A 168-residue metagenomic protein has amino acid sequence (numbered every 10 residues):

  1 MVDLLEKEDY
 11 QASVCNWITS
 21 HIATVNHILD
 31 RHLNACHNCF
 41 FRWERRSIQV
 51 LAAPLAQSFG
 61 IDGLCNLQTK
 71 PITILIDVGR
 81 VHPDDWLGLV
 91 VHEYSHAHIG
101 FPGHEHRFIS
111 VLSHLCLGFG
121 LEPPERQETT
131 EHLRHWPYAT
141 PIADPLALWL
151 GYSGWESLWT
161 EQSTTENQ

Functional and structural regions predicted by a protein language model:
V2-D85, F101-Q168: Metalloprotease/metallohydrolase-associated module, dominated by Zn2+-dependent proteases
G88-G100: Active-site recognition of the HExxH zinc-binding catalytic motif
